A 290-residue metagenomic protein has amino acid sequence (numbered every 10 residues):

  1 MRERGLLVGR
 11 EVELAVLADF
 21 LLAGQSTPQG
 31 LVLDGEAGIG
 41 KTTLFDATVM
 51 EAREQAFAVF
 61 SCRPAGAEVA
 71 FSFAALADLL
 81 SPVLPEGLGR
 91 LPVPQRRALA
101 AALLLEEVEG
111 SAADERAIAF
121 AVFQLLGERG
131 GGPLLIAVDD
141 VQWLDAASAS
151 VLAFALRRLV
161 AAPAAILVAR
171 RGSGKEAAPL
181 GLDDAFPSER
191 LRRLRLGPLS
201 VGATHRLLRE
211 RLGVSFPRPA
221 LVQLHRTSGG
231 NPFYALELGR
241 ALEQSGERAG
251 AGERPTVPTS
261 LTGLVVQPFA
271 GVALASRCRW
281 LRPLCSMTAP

Functional and structural regions predicted by a protein language model:
M1-P290: Key residue(s) within conserved catalytic/signature motifs
